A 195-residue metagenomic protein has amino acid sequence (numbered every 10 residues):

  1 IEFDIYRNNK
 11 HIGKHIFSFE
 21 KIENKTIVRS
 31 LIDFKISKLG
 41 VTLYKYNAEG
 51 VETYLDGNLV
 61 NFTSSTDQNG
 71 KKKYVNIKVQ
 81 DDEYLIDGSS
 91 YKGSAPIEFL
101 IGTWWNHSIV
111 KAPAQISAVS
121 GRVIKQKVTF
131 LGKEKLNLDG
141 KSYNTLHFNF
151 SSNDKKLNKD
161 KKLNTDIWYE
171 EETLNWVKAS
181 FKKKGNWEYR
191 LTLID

Functional and structural regions predicted by a protein language model:
I1-V79, I101-D195: Acidic, serine/threonine-rich low-complexity disordered tracts
D82-L100: Acidic/charged, solvent-exposed loop-and-adjacent secondary-structure segments enriched in E/D, K/R, S/T, and G/P
